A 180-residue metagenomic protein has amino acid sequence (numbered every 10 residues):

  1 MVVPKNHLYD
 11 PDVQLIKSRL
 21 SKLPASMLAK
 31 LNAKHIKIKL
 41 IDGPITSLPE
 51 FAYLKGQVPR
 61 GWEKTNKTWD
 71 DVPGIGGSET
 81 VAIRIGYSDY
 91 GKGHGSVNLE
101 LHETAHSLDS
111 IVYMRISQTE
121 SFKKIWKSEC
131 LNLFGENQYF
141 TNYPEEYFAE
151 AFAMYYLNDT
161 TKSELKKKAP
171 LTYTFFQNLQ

Functional and structural regions predicted by a protein language model:
M1-R19, A29-Q180: Active-site-flanking segments in enzyme catalytic domains
